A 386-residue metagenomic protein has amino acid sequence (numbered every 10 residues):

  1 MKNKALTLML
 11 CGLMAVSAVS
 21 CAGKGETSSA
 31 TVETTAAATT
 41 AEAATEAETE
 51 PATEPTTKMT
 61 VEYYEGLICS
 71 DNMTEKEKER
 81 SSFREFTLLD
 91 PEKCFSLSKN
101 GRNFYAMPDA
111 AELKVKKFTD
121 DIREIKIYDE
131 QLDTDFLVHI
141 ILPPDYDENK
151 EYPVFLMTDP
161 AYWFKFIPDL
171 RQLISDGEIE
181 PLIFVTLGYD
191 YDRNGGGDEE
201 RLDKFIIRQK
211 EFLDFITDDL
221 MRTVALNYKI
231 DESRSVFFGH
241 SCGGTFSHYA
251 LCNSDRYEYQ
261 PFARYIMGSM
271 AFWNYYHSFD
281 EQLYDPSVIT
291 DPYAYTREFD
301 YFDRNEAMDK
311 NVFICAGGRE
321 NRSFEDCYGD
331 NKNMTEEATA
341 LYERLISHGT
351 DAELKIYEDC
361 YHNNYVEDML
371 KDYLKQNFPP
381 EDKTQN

Functional and structural regions predicted by a protein language model:
M1-T7: Positively charged n-region of N-terminal signal peptides that target proteins for export
T7-M14: Sec-dependent N-terminal signal peptides
S17-S20: C-terminal motif of bacterial Sec signal peptides marking the signal peptidase cleavage site
A22-K24: Bacterial signal peptide processing site
T27-V61: Intrinsically disordered, low-complexity serine/threonine-rich repeat tracts
M59-N386: Non-catalytic cap/lid and distal C-terminal segments of serine-dependent acyl enzymes
